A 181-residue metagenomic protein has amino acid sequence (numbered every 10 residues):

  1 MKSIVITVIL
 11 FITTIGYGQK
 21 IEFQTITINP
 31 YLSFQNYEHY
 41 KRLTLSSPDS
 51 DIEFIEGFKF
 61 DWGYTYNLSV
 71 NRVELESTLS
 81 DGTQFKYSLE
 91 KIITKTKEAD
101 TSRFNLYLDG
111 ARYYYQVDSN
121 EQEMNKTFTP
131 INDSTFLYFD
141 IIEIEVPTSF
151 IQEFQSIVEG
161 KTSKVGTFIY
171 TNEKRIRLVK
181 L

Functional and structural regions predicted by a protein language model:
M1-I4, I52: Generic, low-specificity signal for short hydrophobic/alpha-helical stretches with a mild N-terminal bias, encompassing
S3-G16: Sec-dependent N-terminal signal peptides
E22-L181: Conserved functional acidic sites
